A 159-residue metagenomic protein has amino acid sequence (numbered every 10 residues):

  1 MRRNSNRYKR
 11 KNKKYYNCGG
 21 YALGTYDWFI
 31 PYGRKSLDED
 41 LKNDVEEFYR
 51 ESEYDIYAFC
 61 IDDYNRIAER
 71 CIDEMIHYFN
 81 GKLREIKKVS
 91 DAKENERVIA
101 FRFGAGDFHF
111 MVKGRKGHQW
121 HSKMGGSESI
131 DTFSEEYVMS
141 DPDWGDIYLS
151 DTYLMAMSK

Functional and structural regions predicted by a protein language model:
M1-H77: Cysteine-nucleophile protease catalytic domains, especially the papain-like/related folds used in DUB/UBL proteases
R2-N4, K82, S134: Short amphipathic alpha-helical surface micro-motifs
P31-K35, K113-G114, F133: Generic detector of ordered, mature protein regions
F48-S127: ...with weaker cross-activation on analogous glycine-rich loops/strands in unrelated enzymes
R115-K159: Active-site or metal-binding loop neighborhoods of secreted/extracellular toxin and effector enzymes
